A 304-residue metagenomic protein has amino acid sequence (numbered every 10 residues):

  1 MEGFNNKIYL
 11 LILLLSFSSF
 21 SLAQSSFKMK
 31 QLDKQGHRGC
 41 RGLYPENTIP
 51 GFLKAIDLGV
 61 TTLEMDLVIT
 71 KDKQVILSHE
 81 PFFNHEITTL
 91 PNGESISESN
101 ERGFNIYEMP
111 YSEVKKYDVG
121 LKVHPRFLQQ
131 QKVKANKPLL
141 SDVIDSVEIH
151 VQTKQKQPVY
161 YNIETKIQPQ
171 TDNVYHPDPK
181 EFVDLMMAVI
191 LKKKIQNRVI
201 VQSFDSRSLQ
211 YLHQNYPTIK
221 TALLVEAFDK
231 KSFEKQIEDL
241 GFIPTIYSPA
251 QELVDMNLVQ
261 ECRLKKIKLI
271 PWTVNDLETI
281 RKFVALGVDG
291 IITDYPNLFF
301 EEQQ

Functional and structural regions predicted by a protein language model:
M1-K28: Bacterial Sec-dependent N-terminal signal peptides
L22-Q304: Phosphate-group recognition and catalysis centered on beta-loop-alpha active-site segments
